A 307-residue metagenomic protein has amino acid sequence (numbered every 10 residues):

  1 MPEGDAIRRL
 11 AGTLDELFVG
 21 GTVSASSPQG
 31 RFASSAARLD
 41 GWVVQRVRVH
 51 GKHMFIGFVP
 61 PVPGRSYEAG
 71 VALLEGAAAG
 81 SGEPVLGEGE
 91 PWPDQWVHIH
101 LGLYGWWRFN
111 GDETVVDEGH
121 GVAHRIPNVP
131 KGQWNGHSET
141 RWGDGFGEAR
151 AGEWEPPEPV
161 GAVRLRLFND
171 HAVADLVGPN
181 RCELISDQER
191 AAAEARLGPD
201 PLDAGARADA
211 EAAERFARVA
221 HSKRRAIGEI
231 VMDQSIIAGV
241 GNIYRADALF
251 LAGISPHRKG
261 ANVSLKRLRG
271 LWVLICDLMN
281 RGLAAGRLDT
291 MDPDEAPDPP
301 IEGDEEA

Functional and structural regions predicted by a protein language model:
M1-S35, D40-W42: Extreme N-terminus nucleophile/cap motif
T22-S35, A72, E90-P91, R215-A307: Basic, nucleic-acid-binding surfaces and adjacent catalytic neighborhoods in DNA/RNA-processing proteins
A36-V44, P60-V62, W96: Glycine-rich loop at the start of a catalytic domain that most often binds anionic cofactors/ligands
R46, H53, A77: Non-catalytic, usually N-terminal nucleic-acid engagement modules in DNA/RNA processing proteins
R46-H50, P157-V160: A short catalytic or substrate-binding loop motif that flags glycine-/basic-rich loops and adjacent residues that bind
M54-G57, L165-L167: Short beta-strand scaffold segments in enzyme catalytic cores
Y67-E75: Structural motif
G76, S81, E90-G239, Y244-L251: Phosphate/anion-contacting hairpin/loop surfaces
